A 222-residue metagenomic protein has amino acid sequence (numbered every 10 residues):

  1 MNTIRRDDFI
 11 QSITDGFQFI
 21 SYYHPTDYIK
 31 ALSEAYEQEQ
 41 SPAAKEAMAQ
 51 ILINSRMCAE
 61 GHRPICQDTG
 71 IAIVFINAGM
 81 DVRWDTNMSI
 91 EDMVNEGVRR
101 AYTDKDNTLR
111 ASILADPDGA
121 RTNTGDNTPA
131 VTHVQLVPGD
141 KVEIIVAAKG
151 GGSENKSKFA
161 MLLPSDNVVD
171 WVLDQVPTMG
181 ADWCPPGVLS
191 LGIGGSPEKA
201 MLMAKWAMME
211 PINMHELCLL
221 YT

Functional and structural regions predicted by a protein language model:
M1-H24: Polybasic, low-complexity association/targeting segments
M1-N2, N77-R83, G150-G152, G195: A generic structural motif
F19-Y28, G61-T69: N-terminal glycine-rich anion-binding loops that anchor highly charged ligand groups
Q38-R63, A120-T124: Translation machinery proteins
E60-G61, T69-I71, A78, G139-I144 (+1 more regions): Short coil/turn connectors at secondary-structure junctions
G70-V137: A generic, well-ordered mixed alpha/beta core segment in the N-terminal half of proteins
K141-H215: Conserved mixed alpha/beta catalytic, RNA-binding, or beta-rich assembly cores of soluble enzyme, regulatory
Y221-T222: Conserved small/polar residues in nucleotide/adenosyl-binding loops
